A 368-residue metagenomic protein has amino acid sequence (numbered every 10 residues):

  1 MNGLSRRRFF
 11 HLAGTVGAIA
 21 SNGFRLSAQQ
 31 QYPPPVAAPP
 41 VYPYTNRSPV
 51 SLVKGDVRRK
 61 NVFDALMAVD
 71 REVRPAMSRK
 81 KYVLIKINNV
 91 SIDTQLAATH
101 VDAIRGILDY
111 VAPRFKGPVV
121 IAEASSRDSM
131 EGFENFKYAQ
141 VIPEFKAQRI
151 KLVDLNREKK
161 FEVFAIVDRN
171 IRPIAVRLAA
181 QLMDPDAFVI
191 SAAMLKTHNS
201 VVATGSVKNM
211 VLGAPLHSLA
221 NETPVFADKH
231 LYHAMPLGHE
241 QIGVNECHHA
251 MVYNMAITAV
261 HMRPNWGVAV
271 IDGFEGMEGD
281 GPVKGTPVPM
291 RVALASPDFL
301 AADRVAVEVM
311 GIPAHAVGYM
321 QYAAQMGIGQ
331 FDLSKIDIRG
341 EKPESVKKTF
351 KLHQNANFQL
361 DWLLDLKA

Functional and structural regions predicted by a protein language model:
M1-G17: N-terminal secretory signal peptides and thylakoid transit peptides that target proteins across membranes
G14, I19, L364-A368: Outer-membrane beta-barrel pore domains
S21-R25: C-terminal segment of classical bacterial N-terminal signal peptides
Q31-G106, Y110-A368: Extended, low-polarity segments enriched in aliphatic/aromatic residues
